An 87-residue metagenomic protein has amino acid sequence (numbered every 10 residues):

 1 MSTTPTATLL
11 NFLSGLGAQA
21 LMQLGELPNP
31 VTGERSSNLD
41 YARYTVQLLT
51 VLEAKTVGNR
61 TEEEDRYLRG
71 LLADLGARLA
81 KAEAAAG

Functional and structural regions predicted by a protein language model:
M1-Q47, V51, E63-G87: N-terminal intrinsically disordered, cationic/polar leader segments that include organellar targeting peptides
T56: Long C-terminal interaction/binding lobes of large macromolecular proteins
